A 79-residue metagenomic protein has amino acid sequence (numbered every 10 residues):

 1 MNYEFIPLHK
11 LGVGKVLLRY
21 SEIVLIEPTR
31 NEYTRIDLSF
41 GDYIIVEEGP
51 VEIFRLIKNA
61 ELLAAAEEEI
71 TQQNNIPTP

Functional and structural regions predicted by a protein language model:
M1-L17, S21-P79: Eukaryotic intrinsically disordered, low-complexity regulatory linkers and tails enriched in Ser/Thr/Pro
